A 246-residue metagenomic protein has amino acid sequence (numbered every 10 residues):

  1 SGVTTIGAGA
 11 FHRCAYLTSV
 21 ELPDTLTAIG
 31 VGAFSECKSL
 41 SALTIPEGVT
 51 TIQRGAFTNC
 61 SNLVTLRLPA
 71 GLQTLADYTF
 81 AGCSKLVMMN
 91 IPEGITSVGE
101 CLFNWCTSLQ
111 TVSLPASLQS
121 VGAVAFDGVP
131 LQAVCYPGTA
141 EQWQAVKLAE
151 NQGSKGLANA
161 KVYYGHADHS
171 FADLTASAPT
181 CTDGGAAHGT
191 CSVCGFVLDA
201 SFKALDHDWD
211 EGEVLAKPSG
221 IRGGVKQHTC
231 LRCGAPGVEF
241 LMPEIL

Functional and structural regions predicted by a protein language model:
S1-T5, A15-A28, K38-T51, S61-T74 (+5 more regions): Structural signature of tandem-repeat unit edges
G2, H166-L246: Extracellular modular ligand-binding repeats in secreted and cell-surface proteins
R13, E36, N59, G82 (+5 more regions): The N-terminal extracellular segments of secreted preproproteins, especially immediately downstream of signal
G122-A123, A158: DNA-binding interface regions
E141-F171, V193: Extracellular/surface-exposed low-complexity segments
